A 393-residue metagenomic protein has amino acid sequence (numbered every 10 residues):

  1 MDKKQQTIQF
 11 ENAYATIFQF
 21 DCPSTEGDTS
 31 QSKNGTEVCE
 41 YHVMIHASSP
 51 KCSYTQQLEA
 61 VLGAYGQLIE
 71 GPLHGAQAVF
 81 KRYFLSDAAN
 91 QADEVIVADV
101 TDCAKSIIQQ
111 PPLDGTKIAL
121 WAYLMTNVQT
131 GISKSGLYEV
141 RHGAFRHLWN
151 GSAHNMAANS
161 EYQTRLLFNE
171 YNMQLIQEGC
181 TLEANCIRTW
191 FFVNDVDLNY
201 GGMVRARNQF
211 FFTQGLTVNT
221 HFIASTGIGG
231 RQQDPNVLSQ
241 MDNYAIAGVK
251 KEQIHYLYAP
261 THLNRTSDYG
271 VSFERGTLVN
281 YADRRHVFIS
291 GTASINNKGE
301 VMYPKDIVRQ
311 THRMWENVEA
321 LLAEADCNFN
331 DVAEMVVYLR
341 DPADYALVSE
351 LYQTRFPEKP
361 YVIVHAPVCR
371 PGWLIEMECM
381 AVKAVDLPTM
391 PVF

Functional and structural regions predicted by a protein language model:
M1-A333, L339-F393: N-terminal presequence-like segments and the immediate start of the first folded domain
